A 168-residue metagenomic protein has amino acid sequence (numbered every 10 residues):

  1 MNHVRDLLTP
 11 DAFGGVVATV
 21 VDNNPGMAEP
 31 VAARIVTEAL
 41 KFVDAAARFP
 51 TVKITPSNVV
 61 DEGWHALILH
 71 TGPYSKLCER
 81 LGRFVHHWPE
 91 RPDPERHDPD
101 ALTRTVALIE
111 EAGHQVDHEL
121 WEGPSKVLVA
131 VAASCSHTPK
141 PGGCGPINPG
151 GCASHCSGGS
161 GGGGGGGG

Functional and structural regions predicted by a protein language model:
M1-G168: Acidic, Ser/Thr/Pro-rich intrinsically disordered cytosolic tails and loops of eukaryotic transmembrane proteins
